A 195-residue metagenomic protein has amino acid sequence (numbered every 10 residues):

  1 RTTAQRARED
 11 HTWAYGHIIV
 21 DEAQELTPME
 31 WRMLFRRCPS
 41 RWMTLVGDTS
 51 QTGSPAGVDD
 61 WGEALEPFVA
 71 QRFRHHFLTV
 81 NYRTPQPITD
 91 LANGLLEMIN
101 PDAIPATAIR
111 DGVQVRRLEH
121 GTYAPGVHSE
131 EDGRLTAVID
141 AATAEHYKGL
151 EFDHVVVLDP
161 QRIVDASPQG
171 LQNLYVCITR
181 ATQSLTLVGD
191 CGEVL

Functional and structural regions predicted by a protein language model:
T2-H17, E22-L195: Conserved helicase motor core of SF1/SF2 NTP-dependent helicases
